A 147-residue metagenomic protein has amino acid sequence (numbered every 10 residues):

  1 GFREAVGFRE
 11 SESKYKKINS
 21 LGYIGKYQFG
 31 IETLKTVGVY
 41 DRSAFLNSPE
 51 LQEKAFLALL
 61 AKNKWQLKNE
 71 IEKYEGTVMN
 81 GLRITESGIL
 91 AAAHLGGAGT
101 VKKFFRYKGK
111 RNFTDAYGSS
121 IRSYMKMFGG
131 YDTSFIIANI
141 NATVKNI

Functional and structural regions predicted by a protein language model:
G1-E4, R9-S20, I31-K54, A58-I147: Non-catalytic cell-wall polysaccharide-engagement segments
Y27-F29: Short glycine- and hydrophobic/aromatic-rich loop-to-beta-strand nucleating segment in the catalytic cores
